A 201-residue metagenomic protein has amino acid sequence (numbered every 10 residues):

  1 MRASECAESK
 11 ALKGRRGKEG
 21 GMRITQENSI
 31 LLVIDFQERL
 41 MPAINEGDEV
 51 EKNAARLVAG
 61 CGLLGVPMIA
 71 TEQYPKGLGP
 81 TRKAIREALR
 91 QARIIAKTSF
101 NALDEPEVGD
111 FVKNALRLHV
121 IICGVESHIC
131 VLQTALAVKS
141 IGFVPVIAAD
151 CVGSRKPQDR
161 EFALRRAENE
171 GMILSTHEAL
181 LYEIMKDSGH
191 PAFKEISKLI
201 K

Functional and structural regions predicted by a protein language model:
E5-G21: Short, Lys/Arg-enriched N-terminal segments with co-localized hydrophobic residues within the first ~10-30 amino acids
G21-I30, L64, K76-K201: Active-site-adjacent betaalpha module
Q26-S29, N45-I69: A short alpha/beta connector and helix-capping loop motif
L32-I34, M68-Q73: Short beta-strand segments at enzyme active-site cores
E38-P42: Short acidic, Gly/Ser-rich segments with clustered Asp/Glu that frequently serve as metal-coordination loops in enzyme
A43-G47, P157-Q158: Short, solvent-exposed loop/turn segments at secondary-structure boundaries
N45-G47, E72, K97-F100: Short, flexible loop segments at the rims of nucleotide/cofactor-binding pockets, characterized by
